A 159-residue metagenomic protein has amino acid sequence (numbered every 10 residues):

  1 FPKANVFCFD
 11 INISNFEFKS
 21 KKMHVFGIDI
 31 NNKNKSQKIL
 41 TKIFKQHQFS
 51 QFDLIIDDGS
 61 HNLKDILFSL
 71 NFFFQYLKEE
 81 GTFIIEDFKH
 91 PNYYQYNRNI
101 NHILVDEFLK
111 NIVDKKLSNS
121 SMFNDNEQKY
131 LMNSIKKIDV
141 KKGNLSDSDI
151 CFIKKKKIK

Functional and structural regions predicted by a protein language model:
F1-K159: S-adenosylmethionine/decaboxylated-SAM
